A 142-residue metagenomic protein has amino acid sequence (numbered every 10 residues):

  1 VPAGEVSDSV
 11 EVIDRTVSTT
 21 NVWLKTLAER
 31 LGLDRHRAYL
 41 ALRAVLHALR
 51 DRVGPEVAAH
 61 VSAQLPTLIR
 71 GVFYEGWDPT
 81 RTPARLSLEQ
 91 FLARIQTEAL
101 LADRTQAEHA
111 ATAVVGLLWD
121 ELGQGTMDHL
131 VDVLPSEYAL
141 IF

Functional and structural regions predicted by a protein language model:
V1-E5, G125-F142: Short, functional C-terminal segments
E5-D8, V12-R15, I95-A99, A113-V114 (+1 more regions): Alpha-helical membrane-protein topology signature
V6-V12, A28-L33, G76-R81, E98-D103: A ubiquitous short alpha-helical element
D8-R52: The feature marks the first
G32-R43, R50-A59, A102-A113, W119-D128 (+1 more regions): Short, low-complexity cationic-aromatic patches
A48, T67-G71, L117, S136-L140: A short structural micro-motif
P55-L68, E75-A84, D128-L134: Short, charged early-sequence alpha-helical segments and their helix-coil boundaries
I69-L122: Short, solvent-exposed interaction modules
